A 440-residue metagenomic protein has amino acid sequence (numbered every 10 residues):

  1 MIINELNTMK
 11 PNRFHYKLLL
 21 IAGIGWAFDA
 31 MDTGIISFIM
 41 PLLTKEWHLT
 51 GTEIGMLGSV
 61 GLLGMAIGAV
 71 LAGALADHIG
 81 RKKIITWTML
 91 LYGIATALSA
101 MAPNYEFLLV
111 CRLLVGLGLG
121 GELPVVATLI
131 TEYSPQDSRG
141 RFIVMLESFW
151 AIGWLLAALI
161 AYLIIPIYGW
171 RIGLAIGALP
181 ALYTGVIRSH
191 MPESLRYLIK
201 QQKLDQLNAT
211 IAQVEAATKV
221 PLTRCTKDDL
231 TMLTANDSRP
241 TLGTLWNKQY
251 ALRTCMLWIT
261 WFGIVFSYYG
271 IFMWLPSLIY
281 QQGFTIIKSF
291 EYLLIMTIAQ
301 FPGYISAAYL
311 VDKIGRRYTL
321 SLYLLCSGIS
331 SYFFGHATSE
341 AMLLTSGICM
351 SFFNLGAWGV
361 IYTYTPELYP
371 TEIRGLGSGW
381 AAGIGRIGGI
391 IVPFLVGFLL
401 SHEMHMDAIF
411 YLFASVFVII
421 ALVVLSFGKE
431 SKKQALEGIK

Functional and structural regions predicted by a protein language model:
M1-K440: Transmembrane-helix signature of 12-pass secondary carriers
